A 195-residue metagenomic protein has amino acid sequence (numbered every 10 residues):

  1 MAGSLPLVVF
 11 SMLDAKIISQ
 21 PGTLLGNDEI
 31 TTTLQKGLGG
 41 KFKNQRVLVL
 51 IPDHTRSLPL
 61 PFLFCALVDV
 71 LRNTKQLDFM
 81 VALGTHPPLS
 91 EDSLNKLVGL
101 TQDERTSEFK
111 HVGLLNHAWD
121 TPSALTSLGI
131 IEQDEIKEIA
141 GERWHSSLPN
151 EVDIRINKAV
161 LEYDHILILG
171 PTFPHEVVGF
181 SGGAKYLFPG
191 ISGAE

Functional and structural regions predicted by a protein language model:
A2-S11: Short, Lys/Arg-enriched N-terminal segments with co-localized hydrophobic residues within the first ~10-30 amino acids
F10-E29: N-terminal amphipathic/basic leader segments beginning at the initiator methionine
G26-G40, A194-E195: Structured alpha-helical segments in the cores of large, soluble enzyme domains
T33-L48, R72-T74, A159-E162: Glycine-rich phosphate/diphosphate-binding loops that line cofactor/substrate pockets in enzymes
R46-S57, D78-G84, I168-G170: Short glycine-rich or small-residue beta-strand-to-loop segments that form or flank ligand, phosphate, metal/Fe-S
S57-L77: Histidine-anchored nucleotide/phosphate-binding helix
L89-V178: An acidic, phosphate/nucleotide-engaging active-site surface
G179-E195: Extended, low-polarity segments enriched in aliphatic/aromatic residues
